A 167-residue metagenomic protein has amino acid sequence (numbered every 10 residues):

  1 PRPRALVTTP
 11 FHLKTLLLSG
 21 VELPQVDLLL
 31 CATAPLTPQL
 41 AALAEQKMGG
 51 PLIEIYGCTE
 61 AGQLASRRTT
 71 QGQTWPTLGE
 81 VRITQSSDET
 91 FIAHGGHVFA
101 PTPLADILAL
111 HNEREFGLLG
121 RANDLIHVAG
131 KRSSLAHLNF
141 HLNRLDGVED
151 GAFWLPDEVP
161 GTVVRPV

Functional and structural regions predicted by a protein language model:
P1-T15, I53: AMP-binding/adenylate-forming
P10, Y56, L155-D157: Short secondary-structure boundary segments
P10-F11, A34, P38, R132: Alpha-helix N-cap/helix-start capping motif
S19-Q71, R82-T84: Gly/Ser/Thr-rich phosphate-binding loop
E45, P76, E80-P103, L110-E113: Conserved beta-loop-beta connector loops within the AMP-binding
T102-V167: AMP-binding/adenylate-forming catalytic core of the ANL superfamily
